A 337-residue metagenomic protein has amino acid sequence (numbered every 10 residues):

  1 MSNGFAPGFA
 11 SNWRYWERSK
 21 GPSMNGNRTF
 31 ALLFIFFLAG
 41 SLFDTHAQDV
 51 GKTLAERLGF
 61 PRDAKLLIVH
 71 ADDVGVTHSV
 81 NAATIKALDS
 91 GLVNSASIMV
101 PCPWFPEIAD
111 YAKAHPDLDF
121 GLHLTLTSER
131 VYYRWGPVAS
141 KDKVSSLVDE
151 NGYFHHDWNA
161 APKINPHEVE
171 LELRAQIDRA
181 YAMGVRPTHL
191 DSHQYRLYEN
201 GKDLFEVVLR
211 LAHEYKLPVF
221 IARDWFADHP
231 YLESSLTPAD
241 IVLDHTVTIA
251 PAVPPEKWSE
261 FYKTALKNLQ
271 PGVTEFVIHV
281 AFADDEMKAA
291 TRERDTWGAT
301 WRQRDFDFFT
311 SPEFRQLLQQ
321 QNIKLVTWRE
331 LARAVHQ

Functional and structural regions predicted by a protein language model:
W13-W16: Tryptophan (W) side chains
A31-S41: Bacterial N-terminal signal peptides
T45-I68: N-terminal pre-catalytic segment of deacetylase/amide-hydrolase enzymes
R57-G59, T84-S90, E107-D119, G136-D149 (+2 more regions): Acidic (Asp/Glu)-rich catalytic clusters
L66-I68, V93-S95, D117-H123, P187-D191 (+3 more regions): Structural preference for beta-strand elements that scaffold enzyme active sites
W135-A160, A290-G298: Active-site gating loops and adjacent loop-to-helix segments of metal-dependent hydrolytic enzymes
P166, E170-W258, K267, D307: Catalytic domains of cell-wall/extracellular-matrix polysaccharide-remodeling enzymes, centered on de-N-acetylation
V219-A222, R294-Q337: C-terminal domain-boundary segment and adjacent tail
